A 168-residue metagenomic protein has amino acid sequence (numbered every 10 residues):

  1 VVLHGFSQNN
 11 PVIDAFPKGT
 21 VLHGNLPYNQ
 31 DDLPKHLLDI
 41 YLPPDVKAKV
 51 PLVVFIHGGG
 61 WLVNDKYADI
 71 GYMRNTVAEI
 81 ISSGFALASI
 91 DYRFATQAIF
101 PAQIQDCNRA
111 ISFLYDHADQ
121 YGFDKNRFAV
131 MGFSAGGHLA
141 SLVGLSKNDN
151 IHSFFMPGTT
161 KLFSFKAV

Functional and structural regions predicted by a protein language model:
V1-S7: Hydrophobic h-region of N-terminal signal peptides that target proteins for export in Gram-negative bacteria
Q8-A48: N-terminal cap/lid segment of alpha/beta-hydrolase-fold proteins
K49-G60: Short beta-strand element of the alpha/beta-hydrolase
V50, N64-Y67, F100, L142-V143: Short, solvent-exposed loop/turn and secondary-structure capping segments
G59, A86, D91-A95: Short beta-to-alpha linker loops that shape the active-site pocket of alpha/beta-hydrolase fold enzymes
G60-A68, L87, F113: Serine-hydrolase catalytic-loop signature spanning alpha/beta hydrolases and amidase-signature enzymes
Y67-A88: Short amphipathic alpha-helix adjacent to the substrate-entry channel of hydrolases
R109-V168: Primarily recognizes the serine-hydrolase "nucleophile elbow" in alpha/beta-hydrolase and SGNH/GDSL folds
